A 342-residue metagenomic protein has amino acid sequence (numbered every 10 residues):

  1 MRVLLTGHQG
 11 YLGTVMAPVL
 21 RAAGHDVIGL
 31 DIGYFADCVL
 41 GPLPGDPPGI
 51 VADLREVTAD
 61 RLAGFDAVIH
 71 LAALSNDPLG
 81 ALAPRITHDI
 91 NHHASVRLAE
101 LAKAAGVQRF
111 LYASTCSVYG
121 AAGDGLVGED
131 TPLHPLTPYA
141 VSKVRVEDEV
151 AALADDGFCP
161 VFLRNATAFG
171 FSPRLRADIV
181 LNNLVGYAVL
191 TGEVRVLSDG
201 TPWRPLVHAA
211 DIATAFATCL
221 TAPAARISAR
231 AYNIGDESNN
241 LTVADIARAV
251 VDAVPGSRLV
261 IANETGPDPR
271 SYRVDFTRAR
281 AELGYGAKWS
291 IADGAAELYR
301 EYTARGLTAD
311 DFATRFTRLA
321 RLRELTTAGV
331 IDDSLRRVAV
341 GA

Functional and structural regions predicted by a protein language model:
M1-A67: N-terminal Rossmann/SDR dinucleotide-binding element
T6, L30, V68-L71, F110-C116 (+1 more regions): SDR active-site strand-loop-helix element
V39-G41, P78-R85, A121-G125, P173-R174: Conserved catalytic-core motifs of eukaryotic protein kinase domains, centered on the activation segment
L54-I90: NAD(P)H-binding glycine-rich loop region in Rossmannoid oxidoreductase-like domains and their noncatalytic homologs
V96-P138: Conserved Rossmann-fold NAD(P)-dependent oxidoreductase catalytic core, especially the SDR/UDP-sugar
S142: Active-site helix of classical SDR
D148-R204, A209-L220, A249-D252: NAD(P)-dependent short-chain dehydrogenase/reductase
G192, L197-A342: C-terminal substrate-binding subdomain of Rossmann-fold SDR/epimerase-dehydratase oxidoreductases
